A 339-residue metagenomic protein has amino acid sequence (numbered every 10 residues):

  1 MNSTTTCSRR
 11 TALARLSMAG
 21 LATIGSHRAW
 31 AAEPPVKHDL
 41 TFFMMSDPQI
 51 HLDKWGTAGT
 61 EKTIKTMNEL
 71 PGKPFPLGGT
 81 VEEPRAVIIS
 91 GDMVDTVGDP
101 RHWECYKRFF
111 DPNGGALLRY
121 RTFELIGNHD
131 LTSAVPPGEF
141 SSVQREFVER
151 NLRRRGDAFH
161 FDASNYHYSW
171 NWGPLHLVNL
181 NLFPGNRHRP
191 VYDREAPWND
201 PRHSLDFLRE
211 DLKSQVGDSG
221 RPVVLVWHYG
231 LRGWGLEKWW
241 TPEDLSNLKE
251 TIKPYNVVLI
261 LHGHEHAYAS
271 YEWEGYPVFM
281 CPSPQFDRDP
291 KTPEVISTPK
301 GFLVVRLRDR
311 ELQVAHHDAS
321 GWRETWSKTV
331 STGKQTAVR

Functional and structural regions predicted by a protein language model:
N2-G20: N-terminal secretory signal peptides and thylakoid transit peptides that target proteins across membranes
W30-R101: N-terminal active-site segment of His-dependent metallophosphoesterases
P34, G98-K213, G217, N247-L259 (+3 more regions): Extended active-site neighborhood of metal-dependent phosphoesterases/phosphodiesterases
F42, I50-T57, N186-R189, D287-D289 (+1 more regions): Short, solvent-exposed loop/turn elements at domain surfaces
F42, V87, L177, V223-V224: Hydrophobic beta-strand anchors of alpha/beta hydrolase catalytic cores
D47, G91-D92, G127-N128, H228 (+1 more regions): Active-site glycine-centered loops adjacent to acidic/histidine catalytic or metal-binding residues that shape
N181-L182, V226-L231, H264-E265: Short, well-ordered beta-to-alpha junction loops that form the rim of enzyme active sites and present histidine/acidic
Q215-W234: Short acidic, glycine-rich surface-loop motifs adjacent to enzyme active sites
